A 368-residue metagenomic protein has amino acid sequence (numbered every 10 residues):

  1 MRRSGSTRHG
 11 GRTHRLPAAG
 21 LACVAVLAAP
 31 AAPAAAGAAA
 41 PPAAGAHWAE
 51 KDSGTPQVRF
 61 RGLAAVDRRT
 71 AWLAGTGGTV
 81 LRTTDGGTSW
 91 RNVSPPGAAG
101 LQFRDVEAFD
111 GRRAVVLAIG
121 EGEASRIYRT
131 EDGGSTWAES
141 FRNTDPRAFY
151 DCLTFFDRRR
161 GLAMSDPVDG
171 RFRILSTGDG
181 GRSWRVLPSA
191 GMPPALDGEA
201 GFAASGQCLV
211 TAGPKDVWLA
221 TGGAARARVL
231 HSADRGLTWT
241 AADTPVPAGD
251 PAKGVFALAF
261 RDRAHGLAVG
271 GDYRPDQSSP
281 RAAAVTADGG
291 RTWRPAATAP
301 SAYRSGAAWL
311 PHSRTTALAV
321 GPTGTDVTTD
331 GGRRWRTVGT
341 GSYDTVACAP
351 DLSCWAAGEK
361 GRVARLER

Functional and structural regions predicted by a protein language model:
R2-A39: Secretory targeting and sorting signals
P42-R368: Residue-level hotspots at or immediately adjacent to binding/recognition sites across diverse folds
